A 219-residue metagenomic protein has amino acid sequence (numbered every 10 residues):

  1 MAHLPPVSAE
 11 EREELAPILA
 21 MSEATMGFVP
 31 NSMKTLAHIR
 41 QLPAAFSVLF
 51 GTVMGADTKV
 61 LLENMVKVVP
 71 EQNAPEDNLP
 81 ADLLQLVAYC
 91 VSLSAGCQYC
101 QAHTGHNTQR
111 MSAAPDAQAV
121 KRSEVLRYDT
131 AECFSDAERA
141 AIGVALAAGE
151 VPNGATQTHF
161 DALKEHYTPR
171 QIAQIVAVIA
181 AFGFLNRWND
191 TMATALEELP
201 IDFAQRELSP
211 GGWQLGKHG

Functional and structural regions predicted by a protein language model:
M1-L79, Q205-G219: Mobile cap/lid helix-loop segments that border enzyme active or cofactor-binding sites and regulate substrate access
N31-H38, A74-G96, D129, A173-V176: Alpha-helical scaffold segments that form or flank carboxylate-/histidine-based iron centers
L36, L49-F50, L86-V91, V125 (+2 more regions): Short alpha-helical scaffolding segments that buttress acidic/His motifs in well-ordered protein cores
V87-M111, I179-F182: Short, thiol/selenol-centered motifs that function as redox-active sites or metal-ligating centers
G105-R122, E165: Structured all-alpha helical bundle cores of eukaryotic regulatory proteins
S123-D136: Acidic/His metal-coordination segments adjacent to aromatic residues that form catalytic metal sites in metalloenzymes
C133-A177: Acidic/histidine-rich alpha-helical segments that form the ligand environment of transition-metal centers
A162, P169-G216: Preference for long, well-ordered alpha-helical segments
